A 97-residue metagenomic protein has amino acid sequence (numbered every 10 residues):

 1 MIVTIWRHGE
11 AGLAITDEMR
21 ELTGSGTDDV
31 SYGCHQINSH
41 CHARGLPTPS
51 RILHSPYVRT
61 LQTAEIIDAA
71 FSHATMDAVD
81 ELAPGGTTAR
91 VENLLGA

Functional and structural regions predicted by a protein language model:
I2-A89: Active-site-proximal alpha-helix that buttresses catalytic centers in soluble enzyme cores
N93-A97: A polyampholytic, Gly/Pro-enriched intrinsically disordered region
